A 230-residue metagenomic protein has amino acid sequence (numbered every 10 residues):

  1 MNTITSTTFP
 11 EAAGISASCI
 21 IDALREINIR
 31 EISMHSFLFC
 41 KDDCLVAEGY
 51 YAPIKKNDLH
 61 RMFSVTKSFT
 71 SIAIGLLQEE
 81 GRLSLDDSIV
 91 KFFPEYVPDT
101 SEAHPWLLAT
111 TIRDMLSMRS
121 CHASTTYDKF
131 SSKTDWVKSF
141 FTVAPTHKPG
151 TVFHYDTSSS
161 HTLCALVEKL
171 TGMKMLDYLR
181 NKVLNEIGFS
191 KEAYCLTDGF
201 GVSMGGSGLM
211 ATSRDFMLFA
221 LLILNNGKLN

Functional and structural regions predicted by a protein language model:
N2-L38: Beta-lactamase-like hydrolase cores
L24-I54, L85: A short, well-structured edge-of-sheet supersecondary motif
R30-E31, W106-T110, K133: Extracellular/periplasmic catalytic domains that process cell-envelope and extracellular macromolecules
D43, R61-D86, M115, L163-V167 (+1 more regions): Active-site SXXK
V65-S71, A109, Y155-S160, L209 (+1 more regions): Short alpha-helical patches at coil-to-helix transitions and adjacent helical residues in well-structured domains
E80-S120, T142, T171-S207, A211: Active-site helix/loop module of the DD-peptidase/beta-lactamase fold, centered on the serine-lysine SxxK catalytic
S132-G150, S159: Amphipathic alpha-helical interface segments
T162-L166, S207-K228: Active-site-proximal alpha-helical segments within enzyme catalytic domains
